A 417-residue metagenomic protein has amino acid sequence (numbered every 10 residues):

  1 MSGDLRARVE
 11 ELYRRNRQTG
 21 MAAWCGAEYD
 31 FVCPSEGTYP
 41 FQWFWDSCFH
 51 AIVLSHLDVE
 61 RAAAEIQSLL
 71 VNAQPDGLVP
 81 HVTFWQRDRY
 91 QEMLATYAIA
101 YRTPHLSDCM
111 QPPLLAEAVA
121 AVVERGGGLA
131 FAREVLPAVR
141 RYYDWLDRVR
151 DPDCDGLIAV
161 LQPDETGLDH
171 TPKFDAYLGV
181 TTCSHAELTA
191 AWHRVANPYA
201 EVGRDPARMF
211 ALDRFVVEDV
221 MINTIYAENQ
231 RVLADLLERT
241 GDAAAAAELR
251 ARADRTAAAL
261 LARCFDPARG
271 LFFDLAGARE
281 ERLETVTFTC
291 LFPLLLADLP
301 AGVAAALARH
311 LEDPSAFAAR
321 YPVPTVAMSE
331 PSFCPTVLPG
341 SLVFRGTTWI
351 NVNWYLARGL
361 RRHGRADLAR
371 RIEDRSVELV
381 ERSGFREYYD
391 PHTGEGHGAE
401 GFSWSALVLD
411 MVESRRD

Functional and structural regions predicted by a protein language model:
S2-L12, D58-V71, G128-D147, N229 (+3 more regions): Extended, well-ordered alpha-helical scaffold segments
S2-Q42, I66-H105, D155-E218, R255-T348 (+1 more regions): Extended glycan-interaction surfaces of carbohydrate-active proteins
D46-G77, T289-L299, N353-A366, E373: Alpha-helical support elements that line or immediately flank enzyme active sites and cofactor-binding pockets
C48, E60-A63, Q67, P113-A120 (+8 more regions): A structural signal for well-ordered alpha-helical segments within the folded catalytic domains of diverse enzymes
I52-H56, A116-E124, E228-R239, L295-D298 (+2 more regions): Short glycine/serine- and small hydrophobic-enriched flexible loop segments
Q111-L168: Internal, well-ordered domain-core segments that constitute the primary functional module of diverse proteins
R133-V149, P163-E165, A207, F215-Q230 (+1 more regions): Aromatic- and glycine-enriched pocket-lining scaffold segments that form the walls of small-molecule binding clefts
F215-D242, L249-T256, L342, G346-H363 (+1 more regions): Long, repeat-rich segments with strong aromatic
